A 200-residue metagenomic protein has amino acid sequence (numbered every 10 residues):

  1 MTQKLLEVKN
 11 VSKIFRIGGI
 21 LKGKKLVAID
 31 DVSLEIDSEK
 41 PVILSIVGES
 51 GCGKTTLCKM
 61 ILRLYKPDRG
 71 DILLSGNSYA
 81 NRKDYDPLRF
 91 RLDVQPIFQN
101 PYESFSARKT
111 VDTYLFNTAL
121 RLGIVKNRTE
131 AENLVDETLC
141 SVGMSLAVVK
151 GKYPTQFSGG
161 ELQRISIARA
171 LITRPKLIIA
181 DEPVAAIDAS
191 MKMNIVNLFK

Functional and structural regions predicted by a protein language model:
L21-G23, Y79-Q95, T113, R121: ABC ATPase NBD coupling module
S38, G70-N81, F90: Conserved ABC transporter NBD signature motif
L62: Helix-to-loop junction immediately C-terminal to a conserved catalytic motif
N100, R108-R121: Q-loop/switch helix immediately C-terminal to the Walker
Y153-F157, E161: Conserved ABC ATPase signature
I167, I179, I195: Hydrophobic anchor residue at the start of the ABC signature
R174: Conserved catalytic motifs of ABC-family nucleotide-binding domains
